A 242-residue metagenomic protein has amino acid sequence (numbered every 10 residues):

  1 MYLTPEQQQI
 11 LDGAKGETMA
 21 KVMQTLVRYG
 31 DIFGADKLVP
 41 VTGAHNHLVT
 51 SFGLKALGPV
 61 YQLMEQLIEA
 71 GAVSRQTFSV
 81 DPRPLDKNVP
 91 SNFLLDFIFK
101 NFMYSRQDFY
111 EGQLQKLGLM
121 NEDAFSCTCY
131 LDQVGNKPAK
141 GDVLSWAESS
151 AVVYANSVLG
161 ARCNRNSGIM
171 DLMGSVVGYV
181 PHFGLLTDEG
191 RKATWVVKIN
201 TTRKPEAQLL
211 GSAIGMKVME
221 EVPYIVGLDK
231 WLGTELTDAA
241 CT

Functional and structural regions predicted by a protein language model:
M1-T242: Non-transmembrane, aqueous-exposed alpha-helical and coiled segments at domain scale
